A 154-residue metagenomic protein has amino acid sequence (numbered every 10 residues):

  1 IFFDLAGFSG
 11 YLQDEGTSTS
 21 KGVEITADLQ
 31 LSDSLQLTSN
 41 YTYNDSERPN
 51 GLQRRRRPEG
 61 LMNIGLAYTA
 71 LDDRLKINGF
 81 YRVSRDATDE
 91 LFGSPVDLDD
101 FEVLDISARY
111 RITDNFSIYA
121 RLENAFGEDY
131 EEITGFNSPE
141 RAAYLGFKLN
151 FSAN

Functional and structural regions predicted by a protein language model:
I1-F3, S18, F147-L149: Extended alpha-helical regions
I1-Y11, E90-L91, S152: Solvent-exposed loop segments that connect transmembrane elements
G7-T88, S117, F126: Gram-negative outer-membrane beta-barrel transporters
T19, P58-G60, D100-E102, D114 (+1 more regions): Residue-level preference for beta-strand/loop junctions
E24, L104-D105: A generic local structural motif
L37, V83-E90, I106-N154: C-terminal beta-signal and adjacent terminal beta-strands/loops of Gram-negative outer-membrane beta-barrel proteins
P49-R56, L98, E132-P139: Solvent-exposed loop/turn segments connecting transmembrane beta-strands in outer-membrane beta-barrel proteins
L91-L98: Short, surface-exposed loop/helix-turn segments at secondary-structure junctions that function as lids/hinges flanking
